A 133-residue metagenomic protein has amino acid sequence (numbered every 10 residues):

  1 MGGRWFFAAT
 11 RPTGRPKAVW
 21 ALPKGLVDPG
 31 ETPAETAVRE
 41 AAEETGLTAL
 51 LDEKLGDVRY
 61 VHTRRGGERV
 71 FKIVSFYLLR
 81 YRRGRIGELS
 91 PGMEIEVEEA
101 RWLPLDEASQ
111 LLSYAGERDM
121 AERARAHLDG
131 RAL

Functional and structural regions predicted by a protein language model:
M1-G2, T13-G14, R80-R85, L105-E107: Short loop segments at secondary-structure junctions
M1-L22: N-terminal strand-loop-strand
A8-P12, A49, A108: Conserved short hydrophobic patches within well-ordered secondary structure
A21, F71, W102: Short aromatic/basic micro-patch
L22-L55: The catalytic Nudix box helix
G46-R85: Active-site segment of metal-dependent pyrophosphate-handling enzymes, primarily the Nudix hydrolase catalytic core
F76, E88-A121: NUDIX/MutT-family hydrolases
G116, R125, D129-L133: Short, charged, intrinsically disordered terminal tails
